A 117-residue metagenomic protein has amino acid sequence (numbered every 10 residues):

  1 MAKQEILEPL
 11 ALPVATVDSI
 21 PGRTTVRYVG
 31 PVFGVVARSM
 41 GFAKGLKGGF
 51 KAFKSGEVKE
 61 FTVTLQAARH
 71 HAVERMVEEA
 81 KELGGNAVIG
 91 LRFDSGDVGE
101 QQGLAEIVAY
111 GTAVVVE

Functional and structural regions predicted by a protein language model:
M1-K44, N86, D97, G103-E117: N-terminal presequence-like segments and the immediate start of the first folded domain
Q4, Q66, K81, Q101-Q102: Residue-identity detector for glutamine
V32, A37, G45-R92: Short, well-ordered alpha-helical segments
L91-G99: Charge-dense, low-complexity polyampholytic segments
